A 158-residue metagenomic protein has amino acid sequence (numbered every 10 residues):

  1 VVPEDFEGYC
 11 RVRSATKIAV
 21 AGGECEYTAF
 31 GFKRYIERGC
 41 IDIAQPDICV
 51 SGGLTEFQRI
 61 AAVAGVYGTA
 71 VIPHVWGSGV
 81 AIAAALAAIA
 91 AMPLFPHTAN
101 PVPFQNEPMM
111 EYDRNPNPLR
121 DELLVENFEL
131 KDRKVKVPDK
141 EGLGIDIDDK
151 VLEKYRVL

Functional and structural regions predicted by a protein language model:
P3-G22, E26-K134: Shared catalytic-loop signature of beta/alpha-barrel
V137, D149: Active-site and glycan-interaction determinants of carbohydrate-active enzymes
D139-E141: C-terminal hydrophobic helical "lid"/dimerization subdomain of Rossmann-like NAD(P)H-dependent oxidoreductases
L152-E153: Intrinsic disorder at enzyme termini
